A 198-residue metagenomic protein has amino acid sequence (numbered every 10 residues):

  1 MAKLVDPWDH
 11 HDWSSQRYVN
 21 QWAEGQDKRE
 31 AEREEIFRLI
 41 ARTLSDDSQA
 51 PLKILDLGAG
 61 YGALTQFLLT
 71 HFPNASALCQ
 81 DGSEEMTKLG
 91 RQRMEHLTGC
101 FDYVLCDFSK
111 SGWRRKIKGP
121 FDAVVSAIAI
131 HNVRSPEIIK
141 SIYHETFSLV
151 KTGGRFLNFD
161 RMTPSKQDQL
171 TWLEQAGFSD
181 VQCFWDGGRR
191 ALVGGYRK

Functional and structural regions predicted by a protein language model:
M1-D47: Conserved class I S-adenosyl-L-methionine
L55, Y61-S111: Class I SAM-dependent methyltransferase SAM/SAH-binding core
R114-V124: A short acidic, Gly/Pro-enriched loop at the edge of an enzyme's catalytic core that lines a small-molecule cofactor
D122-E137: A short SAM/SAH-binding and catalytic strip from SAM-dependent methyltransferases
K140-T152: A short glycine-rich, Lys/Arg-flanked "PGG" loop and its adjoining helix->strand segment in the class I
G153-D160: Conserved beta-strand signature within the Rossmann-like core of class I S-adenosyl-L-methionine
P164-A176: Short alpha-helix
W185-K198: Core SAM-dependent methyltransferase catalytic element
